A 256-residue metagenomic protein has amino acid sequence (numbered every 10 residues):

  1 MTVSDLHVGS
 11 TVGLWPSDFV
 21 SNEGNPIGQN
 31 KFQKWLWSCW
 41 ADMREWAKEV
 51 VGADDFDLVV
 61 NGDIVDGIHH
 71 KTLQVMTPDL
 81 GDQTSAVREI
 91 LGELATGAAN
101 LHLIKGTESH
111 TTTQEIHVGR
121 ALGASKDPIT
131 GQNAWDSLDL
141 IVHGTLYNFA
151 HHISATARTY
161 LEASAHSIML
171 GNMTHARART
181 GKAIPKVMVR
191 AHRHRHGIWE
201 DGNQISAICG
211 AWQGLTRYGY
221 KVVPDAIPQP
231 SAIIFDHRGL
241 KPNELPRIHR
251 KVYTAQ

Functional and structural regions predicted by a protein language model:
M1, V59, H102-I104, V187-V189 (+1 more regions): Hydrophobic/aromatic beta-strand patches that form the interior of the parallel beta-sheet core in alpha/beta enzyme
M1-D82: N-terminal active-site segment of His-dependent metallophosphoesterases
D5, D63, V87, G106 (+3 more regions): Divalent metal-coordination and catalytic microenvironments
P16, I27, F32, L36-W37 (+1 more regions): Active-site neighborhood of divalent metal-dependent phosphoester bond hydrolases
W46-D54, E89-H102, K182-I184, L240: A structural motif corresponding to the C-terminal end of an alpha-helix and its immediate exit/capping segment
D55-D57, N100, T145-Y147, V187: Structural motif
D136-G144, D201: Short acidic-hydrophobic surface loop/beta-edge motif
L146-R247, K251: Conserved beta-sheet core of the metallophosphoesterase superfamily
